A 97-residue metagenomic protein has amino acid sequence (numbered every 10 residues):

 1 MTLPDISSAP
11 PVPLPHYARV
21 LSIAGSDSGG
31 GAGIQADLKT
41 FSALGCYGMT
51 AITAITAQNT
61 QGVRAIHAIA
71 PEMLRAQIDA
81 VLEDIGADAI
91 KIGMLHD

Functional and structural regions predicted by a protein language model:
M1-A89: Small-residue (G/A/S/T)-rich helix-start motifs and N-terminal tracts that mark the onset
K91-D97: N-terminal glycine-rich "phosphate-gripper" loop used for MgATP/nucleotide binding and carboxylate activation
